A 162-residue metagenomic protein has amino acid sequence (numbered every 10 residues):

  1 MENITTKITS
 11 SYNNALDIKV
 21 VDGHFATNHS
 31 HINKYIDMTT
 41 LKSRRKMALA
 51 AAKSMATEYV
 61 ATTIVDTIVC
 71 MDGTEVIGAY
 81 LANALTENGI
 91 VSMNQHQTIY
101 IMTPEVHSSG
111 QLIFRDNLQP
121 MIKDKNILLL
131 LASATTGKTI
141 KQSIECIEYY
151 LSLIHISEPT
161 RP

Functional and structural regions predicted by a protein language model:
M1-S157: PRPP-associated nucleotide enzymes
E158-P162: Short "domain-exit" segments at the C-terminal end of structured domains
